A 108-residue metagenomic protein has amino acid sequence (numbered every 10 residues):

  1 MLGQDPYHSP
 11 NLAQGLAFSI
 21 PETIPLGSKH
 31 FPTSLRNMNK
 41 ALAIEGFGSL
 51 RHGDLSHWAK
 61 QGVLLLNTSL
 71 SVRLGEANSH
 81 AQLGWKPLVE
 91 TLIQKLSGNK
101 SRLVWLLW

Functional and structural regions predicted by a protein language model:
M1-L107: A polyanion-binding, active-site-adjacent surface
